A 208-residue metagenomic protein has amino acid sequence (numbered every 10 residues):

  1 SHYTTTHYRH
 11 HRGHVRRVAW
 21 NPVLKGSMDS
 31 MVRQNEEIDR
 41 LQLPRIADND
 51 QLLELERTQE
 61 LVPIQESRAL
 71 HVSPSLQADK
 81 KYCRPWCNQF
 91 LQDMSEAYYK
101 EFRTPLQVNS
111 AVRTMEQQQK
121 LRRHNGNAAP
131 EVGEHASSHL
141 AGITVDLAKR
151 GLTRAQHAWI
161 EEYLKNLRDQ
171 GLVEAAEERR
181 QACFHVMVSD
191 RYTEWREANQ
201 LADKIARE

Functional and structural regions predicted by a protein language model:
H2-F90, E178-A182, M187-E208: Extracytoplasmic cell-surface/polysaccharide-interacting catalytic and binding patches
K81-N88, F102, M115, A141: Alpha-helix initiation and capping sites
C83-F90, M94, Q117, Q156-Y163: Stable alpha-helical elements in mature extracytoplasmic
E96-E101: Signature for HUH/AEP ssDNA processing cores
T104-L121: Acidic helix-start/capping segments at beta-turn-to-alpha-helix junctions
S110-V112, N125, K149-G151: Generic secondary-structure microfeatures
E116-V132: Charged, often glycine-rich, active-site loop that binds/positions anionic groups
A129-E208: Catalytic cores and adjacent binding grooves of peptidoglycan-active enzymes
